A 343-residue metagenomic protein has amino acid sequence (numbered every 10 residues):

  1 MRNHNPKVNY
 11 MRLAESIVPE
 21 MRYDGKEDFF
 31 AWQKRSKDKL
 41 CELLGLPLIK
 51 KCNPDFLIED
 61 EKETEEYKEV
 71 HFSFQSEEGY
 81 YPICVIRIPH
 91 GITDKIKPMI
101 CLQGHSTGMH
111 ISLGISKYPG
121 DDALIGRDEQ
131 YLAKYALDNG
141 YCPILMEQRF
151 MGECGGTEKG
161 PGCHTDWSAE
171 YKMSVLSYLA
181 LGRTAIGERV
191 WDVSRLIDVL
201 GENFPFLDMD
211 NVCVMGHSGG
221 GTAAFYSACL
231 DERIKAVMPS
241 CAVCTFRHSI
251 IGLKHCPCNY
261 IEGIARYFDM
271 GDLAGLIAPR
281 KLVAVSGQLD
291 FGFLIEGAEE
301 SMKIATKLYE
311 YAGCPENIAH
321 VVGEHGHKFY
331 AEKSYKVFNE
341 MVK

Functional and structural regions predicted by a protein language model:
M1-K68, S76: N-terminal targeting or regulatory segments adjacent to alpha/beta-hydrolase or S9 domains
G79-Y81, P89-M99, H105-G108: Proline/glycine-enriched tight loop/beta-turn segments at coil->beta junctions that connect or precede beta-strands
L102-S194, G201-N203, S249-I251: Cap/lid segment of the alpha/beta-hydrolase catalytic domain
K172-M173, A180, R195-L196, I234-G275 (+3 more regions): Mobile cap/lid helix-loop segments that gate and shape the active-site cleft of serine hydrolases
F206-S218: Alpha/beta-hydrolase fold nucleophile elbow
G221-E232: Short glycine-enriched nucleophile-adjacent loop and the immediately C-terminal alpha-helix near the catalytic center
I277, A284-S286: Short beta-strand/loop motif that positions the catalytic acidic residue of the alpha/beta-hydrolase fold
K303-K343: C-terminal catalytic histidine-bearing segment of alpha/beta-hydrolase fold enzymes
